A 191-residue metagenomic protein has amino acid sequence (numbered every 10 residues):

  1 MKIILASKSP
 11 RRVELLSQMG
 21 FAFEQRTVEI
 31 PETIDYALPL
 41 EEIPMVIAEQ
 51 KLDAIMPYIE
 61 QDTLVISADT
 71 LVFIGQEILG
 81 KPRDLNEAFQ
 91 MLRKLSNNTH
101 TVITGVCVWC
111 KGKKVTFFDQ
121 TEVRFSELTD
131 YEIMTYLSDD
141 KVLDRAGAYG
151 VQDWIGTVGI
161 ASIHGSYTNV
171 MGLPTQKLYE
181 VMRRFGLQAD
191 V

Functional and structural regions predicted by a protein language model:
K2-F21: N-terminal beta1-alpha1 ligand-phosphate binding loop
K2-I4, L40-V191: Anionic-ligand binding patches
K8, V28, K111: Cofactor-binding loop segments of dinucleotide-utilizing enzymes, especially the Rossmann-like FAD- and NAD(P)+-binding
E14-Q18, D35-Y36, P57-Y58: Short loop/helix-cap segments at secondary-structure boundaries that form the rim of catalytic
F23-E24, D190: A local structural micro-motif
E24-I34: A short beta-strand-loop structural module common to alpha/beta enzyme folds
I34-D35, G156: Short Asp/Glu-rich motifs
